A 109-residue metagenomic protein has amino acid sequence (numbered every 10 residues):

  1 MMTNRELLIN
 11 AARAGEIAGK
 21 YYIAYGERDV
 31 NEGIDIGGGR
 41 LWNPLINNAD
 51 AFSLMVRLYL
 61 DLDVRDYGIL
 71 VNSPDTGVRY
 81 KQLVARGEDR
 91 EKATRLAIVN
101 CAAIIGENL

Functional and structural regions predicted by a protein language model:
M1-L109: Glycine-rich anion-binding surface patch
